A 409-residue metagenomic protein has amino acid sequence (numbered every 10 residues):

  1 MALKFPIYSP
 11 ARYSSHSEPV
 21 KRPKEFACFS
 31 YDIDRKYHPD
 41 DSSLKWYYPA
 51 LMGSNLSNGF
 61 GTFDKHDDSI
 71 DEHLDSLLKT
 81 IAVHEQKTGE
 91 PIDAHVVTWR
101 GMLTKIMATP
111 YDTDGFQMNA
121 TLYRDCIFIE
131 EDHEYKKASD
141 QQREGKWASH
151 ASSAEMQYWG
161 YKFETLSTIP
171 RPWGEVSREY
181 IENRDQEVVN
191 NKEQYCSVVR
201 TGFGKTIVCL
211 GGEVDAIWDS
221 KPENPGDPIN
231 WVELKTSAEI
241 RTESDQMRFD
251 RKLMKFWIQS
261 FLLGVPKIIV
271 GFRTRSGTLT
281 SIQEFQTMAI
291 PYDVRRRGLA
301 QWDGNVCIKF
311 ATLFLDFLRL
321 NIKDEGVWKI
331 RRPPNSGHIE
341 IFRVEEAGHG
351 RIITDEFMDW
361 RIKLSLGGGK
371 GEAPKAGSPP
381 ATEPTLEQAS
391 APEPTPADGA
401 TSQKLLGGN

Functional and structural regions predicted by a protein language model:
M1-M254, F261-N409: Accessory terminal regions of nucleic-acid processing enzymes
